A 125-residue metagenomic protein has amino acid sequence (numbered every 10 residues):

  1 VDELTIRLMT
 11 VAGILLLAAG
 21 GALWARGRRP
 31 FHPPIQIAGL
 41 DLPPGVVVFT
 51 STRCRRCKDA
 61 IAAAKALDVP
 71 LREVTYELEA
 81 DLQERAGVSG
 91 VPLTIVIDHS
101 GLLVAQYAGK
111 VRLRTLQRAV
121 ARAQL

Functional and structural regions predicted by a protein language model:
V1-P34: N-terminal targeting signals for export/organelle localization
I37-A66: Local sequence-structure signature of Cys/Sec-based thiol-disulfide redox active-site neighborhoods
K65, P70, T94-I95, Y107-A108: Soluble, non-transmembrane catalytic domains of enzymes that act on hydrophobic metabolites at membranes
V69-L82: Thiol-based oxidoreductase modules, predominantly thioredoxin-like and allied folds used for disulfide exchange
Y76, G90, G109: Conserved strand-loop elements at the edges of beta-sheets that form or border functional pockets
A86-I95: Structural micro-motif
I97-L125: Non-catalytic, surface beta->alpha helical segment in thiol-disulfide oxidoreductase systems
